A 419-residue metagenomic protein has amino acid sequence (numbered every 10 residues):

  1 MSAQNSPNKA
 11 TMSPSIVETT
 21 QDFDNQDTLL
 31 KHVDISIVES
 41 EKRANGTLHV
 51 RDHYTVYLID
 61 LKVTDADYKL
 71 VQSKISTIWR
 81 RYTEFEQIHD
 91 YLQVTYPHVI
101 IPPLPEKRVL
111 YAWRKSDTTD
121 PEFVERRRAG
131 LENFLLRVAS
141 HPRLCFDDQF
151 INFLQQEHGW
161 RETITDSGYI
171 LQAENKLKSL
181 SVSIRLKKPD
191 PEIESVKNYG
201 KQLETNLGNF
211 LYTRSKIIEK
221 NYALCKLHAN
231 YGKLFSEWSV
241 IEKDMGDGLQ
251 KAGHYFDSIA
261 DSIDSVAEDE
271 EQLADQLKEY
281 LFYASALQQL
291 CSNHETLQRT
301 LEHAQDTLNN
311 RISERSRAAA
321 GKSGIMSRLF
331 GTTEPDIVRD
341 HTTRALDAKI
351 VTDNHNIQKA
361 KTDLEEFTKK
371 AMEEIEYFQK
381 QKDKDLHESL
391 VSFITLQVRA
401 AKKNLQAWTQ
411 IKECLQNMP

Functional and structural regions predicted by a protein language model:
S2-K216, A223, I411, P419: Phox homology (PX) phosphoinositide-binding domain
L171-P419: C-terminal, extended alpha-helical scaffolding domains
